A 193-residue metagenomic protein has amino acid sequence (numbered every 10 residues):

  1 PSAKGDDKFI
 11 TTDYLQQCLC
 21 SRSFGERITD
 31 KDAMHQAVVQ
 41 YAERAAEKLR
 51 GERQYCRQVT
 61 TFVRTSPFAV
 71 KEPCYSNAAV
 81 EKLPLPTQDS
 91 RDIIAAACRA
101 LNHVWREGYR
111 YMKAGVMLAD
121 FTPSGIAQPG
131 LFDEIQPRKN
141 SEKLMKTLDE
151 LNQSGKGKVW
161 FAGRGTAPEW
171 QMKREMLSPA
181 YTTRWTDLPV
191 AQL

Functional and structural regions predicted by a protein language model:
P1-G108: DNA-contacting surface of Y-family translesion DNA polymerases
Y75, L83-L193: Acidic, metal-coordinating catalytic segment for phosphate/diphosphate chemistry, firing primarily on the Nudix
